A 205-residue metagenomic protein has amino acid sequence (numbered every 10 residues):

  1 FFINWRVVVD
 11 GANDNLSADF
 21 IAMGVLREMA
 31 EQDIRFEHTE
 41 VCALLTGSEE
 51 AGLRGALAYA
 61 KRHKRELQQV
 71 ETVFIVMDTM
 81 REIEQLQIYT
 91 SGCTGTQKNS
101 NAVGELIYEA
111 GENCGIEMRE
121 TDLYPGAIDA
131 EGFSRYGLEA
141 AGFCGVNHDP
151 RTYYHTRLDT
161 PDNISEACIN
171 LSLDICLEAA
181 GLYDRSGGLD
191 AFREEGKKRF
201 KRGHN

Functional and structural regions predicted by a protein language model:
F1-K98, D122-A130, A191: Acidic/histidine-rich catalytic neighborhood of metal-dependent amide-processing enzymes
M80-N205: Active-site-adjacent substrate-binding region of metalloamidase/peptidase-like peptide-processing proteins
